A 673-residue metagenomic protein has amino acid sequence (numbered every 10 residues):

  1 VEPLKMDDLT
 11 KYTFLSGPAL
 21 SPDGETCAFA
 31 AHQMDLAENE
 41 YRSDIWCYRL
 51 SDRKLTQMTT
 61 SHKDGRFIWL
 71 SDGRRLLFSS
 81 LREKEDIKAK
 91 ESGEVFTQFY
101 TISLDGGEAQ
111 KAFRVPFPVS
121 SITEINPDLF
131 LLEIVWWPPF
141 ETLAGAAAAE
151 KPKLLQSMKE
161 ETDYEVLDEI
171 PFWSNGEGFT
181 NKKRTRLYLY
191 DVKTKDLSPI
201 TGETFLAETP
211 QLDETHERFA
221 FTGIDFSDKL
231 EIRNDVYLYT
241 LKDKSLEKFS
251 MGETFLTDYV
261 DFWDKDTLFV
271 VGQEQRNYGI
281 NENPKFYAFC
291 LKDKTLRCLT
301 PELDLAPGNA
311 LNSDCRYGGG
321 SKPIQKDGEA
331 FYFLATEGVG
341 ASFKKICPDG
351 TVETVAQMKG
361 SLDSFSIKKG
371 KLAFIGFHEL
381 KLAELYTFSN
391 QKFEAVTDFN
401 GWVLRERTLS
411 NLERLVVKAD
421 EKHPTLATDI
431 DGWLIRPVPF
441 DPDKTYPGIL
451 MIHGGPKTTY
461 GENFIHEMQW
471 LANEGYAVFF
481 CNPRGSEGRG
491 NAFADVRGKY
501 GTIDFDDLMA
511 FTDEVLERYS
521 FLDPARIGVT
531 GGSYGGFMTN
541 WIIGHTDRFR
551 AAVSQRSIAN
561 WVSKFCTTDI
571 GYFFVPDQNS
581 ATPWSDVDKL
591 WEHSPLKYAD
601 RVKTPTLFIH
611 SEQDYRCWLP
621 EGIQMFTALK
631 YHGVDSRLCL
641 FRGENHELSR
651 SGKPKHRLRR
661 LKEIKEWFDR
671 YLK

Functional and structural regions predicted by a protein language model:
V1-F14, C47-G65, K90-V95, Y100-V119 (+12 more regions): Multi-bladed beta-propeller domains
D7-S43: Beta-strand-rich domains and repeat architectures in extracellular enzymes and scaffolds, especially beta-propellers
Y12-C27, S61-L77, E85, P116-L131 (+11 more regions): Conserved beta-propeller blade repeats
A37-R42, E85-F96, G178-R184, D228-N234 (+3 more regions): Short, solvent-exposed loop/turn segments at conserved positions within beta-propeller repeat blades
S43, D86-F96, V135-Y188, P284-F289 (+4 more regions): Predominantly five- to eight-bladed beta-propeller fold
F399, V403-A525, G532, C566: Cap/lid segment of the alpha/beta-hydrolase catalytic domain
P483-K673: Active-site-proximal cap/loop segments of hydrolase catalytic domains
